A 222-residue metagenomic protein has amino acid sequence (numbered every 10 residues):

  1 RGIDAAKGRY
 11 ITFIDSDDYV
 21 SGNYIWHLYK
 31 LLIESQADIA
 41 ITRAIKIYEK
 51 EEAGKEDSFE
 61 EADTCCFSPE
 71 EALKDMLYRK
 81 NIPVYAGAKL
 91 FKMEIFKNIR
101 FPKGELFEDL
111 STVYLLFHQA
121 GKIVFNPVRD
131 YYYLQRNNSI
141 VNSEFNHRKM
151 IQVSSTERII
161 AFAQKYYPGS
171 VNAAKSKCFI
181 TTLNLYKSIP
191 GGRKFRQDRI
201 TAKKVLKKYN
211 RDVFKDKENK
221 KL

Functional and structural regions predicted by a protein language model:
R1-Q152: Nucleotide-sugar donor-binding/catalytic module of glycosyltransferases that assemble extracellular/cell-envelope
S68, S154-A174, K207-N219: C-terminal, non-catalytic tails of nucleotide-sugar-dependent glycosyltransferases
N137-I140, A163-Y167, Y186-R193: Secondary-structure edge/capping motif, primarily at the C-terminal ends of alpha-helices and the immediately following
K149-Q152, K175, R199-A202: Hydrophobic packing residues in well-ordered alpha-helices of helical domains and bundles
S176-K187: Amphipathic alpha-helical repeat scaffolds of TPR domains
G191-L222: Membrane-interface aromatic/basic loop that binds lipid-linked glycans or pyrophosphate carriers, typified by
